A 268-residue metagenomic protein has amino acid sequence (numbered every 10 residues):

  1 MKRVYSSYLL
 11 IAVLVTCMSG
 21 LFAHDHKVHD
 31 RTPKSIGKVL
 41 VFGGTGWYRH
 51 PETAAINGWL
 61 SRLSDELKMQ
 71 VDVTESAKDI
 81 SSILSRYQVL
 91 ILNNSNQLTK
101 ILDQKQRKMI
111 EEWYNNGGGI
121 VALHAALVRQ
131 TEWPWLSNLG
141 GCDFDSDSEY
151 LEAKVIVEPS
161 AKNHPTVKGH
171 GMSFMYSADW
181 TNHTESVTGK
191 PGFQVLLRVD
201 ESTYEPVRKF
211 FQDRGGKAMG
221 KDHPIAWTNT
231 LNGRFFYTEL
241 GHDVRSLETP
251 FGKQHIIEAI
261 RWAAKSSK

Functional and structural regions predicted by a protein language model:
M1-L9: Bacterial N-terminal signal peptides that target proteins for export
Y8-G20: Bacterial N-terminal signal peptides
H24-Y87: Aromatic-Pro/Gly-enriched surface loop or interdomain linker that acts as a lid/target-recognition segment
H26-G37, R62, E66, T203-E205 (+2 more regions): Extracellular ligand-binding/catalytic regions of CAZymes and related secreted enzymes and adhesion modules
V39-F42, S85-Q130: Short alpha-beta junction capping motif
T45-Y48, A77-I80, S95-T99, I120 (+4 more regions): Solvent-exposed loop/turn segments at secondary-structure junctions within structured extracellular/periplasmic domains
T74-I80, K105-K108, M219-I225: Alpha-helical scaffolding within the catalytic cores of extracellular/periplasmic polymer-degrading hydrolases
C142, D147-L231: Catalytic beta-strand/loop cores that center a nucleophilic Ser/Cys/Thr and support acyl-enzyme chemistry
